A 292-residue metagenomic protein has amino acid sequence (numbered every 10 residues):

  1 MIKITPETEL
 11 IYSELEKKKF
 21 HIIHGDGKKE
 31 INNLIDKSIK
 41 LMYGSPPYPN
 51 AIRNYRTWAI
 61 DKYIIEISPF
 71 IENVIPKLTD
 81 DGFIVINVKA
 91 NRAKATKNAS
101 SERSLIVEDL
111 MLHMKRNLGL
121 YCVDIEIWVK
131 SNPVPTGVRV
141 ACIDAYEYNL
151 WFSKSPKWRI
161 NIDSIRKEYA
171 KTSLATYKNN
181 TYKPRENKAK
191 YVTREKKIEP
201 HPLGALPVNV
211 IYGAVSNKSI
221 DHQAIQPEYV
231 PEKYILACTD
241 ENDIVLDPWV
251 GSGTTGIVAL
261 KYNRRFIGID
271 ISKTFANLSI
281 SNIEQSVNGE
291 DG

Functional and structural regions predicted by a protein language model:
I2-L278, S286: Core catalytic lobe of class I
S281: Residue-level detection of the helix-turn-helix DNA-binding "recognition helix"
E284-G292: Conserved phosphoryl-transfer catalytic core
